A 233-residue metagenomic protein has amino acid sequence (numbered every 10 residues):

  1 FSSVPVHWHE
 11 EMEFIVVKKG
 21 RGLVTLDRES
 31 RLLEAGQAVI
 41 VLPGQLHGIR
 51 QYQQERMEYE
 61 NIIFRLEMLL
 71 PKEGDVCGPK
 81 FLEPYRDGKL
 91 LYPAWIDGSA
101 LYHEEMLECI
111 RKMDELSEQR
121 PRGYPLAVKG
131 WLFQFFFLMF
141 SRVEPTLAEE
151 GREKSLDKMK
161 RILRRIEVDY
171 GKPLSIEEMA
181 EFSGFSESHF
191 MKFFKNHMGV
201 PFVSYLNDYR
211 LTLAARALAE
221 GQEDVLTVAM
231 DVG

Functional and structural regions predicted by a protein language model:
F1, L46-E115: A hydrophobic/aromatic-rich effector-binding and dimerization subdomain of bacterial HTH-type transcriptional regulators
F1-A38, Q45, Q53, C77-K80 (+1 more regions): Generic protein-terminus/edge-of-domain signal
V6, G151, S155, V168 (+1 more regions): Residue-level marker of regulatory loop/turn positions in helix-turn-helix DNA-binding domains and in histidine
K18, L107-E118, L163, E167-Y170 (+1 more regions): Regular secondary-structure segments
L23, L69-L70, T212: Nucleotide phosphate-binding site architecture
D87, I96-E150, D157, R161: An amphipathic alpha-helical interaction segment
F137-P145, R161-L213, A219-G233: Basic/polar phosphate-binding segments, predominantly the helix-turn-helix DNA-binding elements of transcriptional
